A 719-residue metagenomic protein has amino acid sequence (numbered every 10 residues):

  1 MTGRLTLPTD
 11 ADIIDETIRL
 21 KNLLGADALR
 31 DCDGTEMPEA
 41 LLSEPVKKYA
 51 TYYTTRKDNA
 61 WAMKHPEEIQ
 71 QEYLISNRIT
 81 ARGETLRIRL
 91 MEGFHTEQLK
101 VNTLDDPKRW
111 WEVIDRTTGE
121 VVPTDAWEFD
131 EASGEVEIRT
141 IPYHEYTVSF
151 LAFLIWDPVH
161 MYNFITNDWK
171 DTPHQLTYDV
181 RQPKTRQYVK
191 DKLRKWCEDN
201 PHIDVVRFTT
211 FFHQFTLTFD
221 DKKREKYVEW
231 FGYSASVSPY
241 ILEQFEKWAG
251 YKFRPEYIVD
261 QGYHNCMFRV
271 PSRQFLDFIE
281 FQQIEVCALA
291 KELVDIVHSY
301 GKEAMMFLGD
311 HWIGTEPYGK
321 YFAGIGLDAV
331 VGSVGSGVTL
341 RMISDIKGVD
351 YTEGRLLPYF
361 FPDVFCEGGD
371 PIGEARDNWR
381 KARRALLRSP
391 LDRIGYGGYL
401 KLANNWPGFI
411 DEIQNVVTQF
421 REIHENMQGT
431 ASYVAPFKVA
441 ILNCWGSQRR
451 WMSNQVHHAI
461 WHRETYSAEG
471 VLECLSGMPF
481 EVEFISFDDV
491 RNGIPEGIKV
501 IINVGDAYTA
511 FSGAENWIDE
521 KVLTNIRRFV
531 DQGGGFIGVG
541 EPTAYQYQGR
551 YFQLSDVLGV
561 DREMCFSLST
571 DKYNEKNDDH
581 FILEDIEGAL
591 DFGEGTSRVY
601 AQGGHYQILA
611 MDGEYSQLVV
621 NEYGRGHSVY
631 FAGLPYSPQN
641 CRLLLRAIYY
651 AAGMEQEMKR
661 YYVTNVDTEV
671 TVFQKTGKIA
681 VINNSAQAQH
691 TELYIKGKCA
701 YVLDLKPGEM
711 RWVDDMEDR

Functional and structural regions predicted by a protein language model:
M1-D27, M161, I165-K170, T177 (+1 more regions): Boundary/entry segment of secreted carbohydrate-active catalytic domains
T6, D12-K47, K192-T209, A329-V330 (+3 more regions): Catalytic domains of carbohydrate-active enzymes, especially glycoside hydrolases
L24, L41, A60-H65, L193-R194 (+11 more regions): Hydrophobic targeting/anchoring helices
P66-G324, M342: Polysaccharide-binding and catalytic clefts of secreted carbohydrate-active enzymes
L217-D220, R224-Y227, K401-Y433, Q553 (+4 more regions): Extracellular ligand-binding/catalytic regions of CAZymes and related secreted enzymes and adhesion modules
G326-G332, I494-E515: Short, well-ordered secondary-structure micro-motifs within conserved domains or adaptor modules
A459-F484: Short helix-loop-beta junction
G513-A589: A glycine-rich, often tryptophan-bearing local segment used as a flexible ligand/cofactor-contacting loop or short
